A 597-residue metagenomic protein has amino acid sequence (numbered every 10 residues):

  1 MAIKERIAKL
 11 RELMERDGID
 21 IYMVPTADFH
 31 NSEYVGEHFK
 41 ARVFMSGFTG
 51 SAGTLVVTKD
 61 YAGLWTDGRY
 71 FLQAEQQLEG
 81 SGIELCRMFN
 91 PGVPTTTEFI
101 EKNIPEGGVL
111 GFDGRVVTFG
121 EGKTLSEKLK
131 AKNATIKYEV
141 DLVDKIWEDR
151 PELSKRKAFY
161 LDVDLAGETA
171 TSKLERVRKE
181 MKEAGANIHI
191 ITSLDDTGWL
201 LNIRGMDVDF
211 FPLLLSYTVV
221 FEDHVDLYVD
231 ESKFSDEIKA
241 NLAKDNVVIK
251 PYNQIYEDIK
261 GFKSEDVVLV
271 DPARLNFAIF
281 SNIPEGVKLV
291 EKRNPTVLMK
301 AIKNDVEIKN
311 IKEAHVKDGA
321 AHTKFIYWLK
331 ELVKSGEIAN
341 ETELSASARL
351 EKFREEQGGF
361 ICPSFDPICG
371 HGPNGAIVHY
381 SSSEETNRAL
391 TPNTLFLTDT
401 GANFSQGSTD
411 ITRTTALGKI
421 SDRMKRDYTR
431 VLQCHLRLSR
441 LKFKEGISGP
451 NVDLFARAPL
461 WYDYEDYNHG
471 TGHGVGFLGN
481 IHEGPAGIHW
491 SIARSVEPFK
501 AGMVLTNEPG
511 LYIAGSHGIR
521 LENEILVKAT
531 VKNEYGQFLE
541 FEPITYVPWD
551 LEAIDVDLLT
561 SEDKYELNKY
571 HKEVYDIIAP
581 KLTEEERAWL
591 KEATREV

Functional and structural regions predicted by a protein language model:
M1-V597: Active-site neighborhoods and metal-handling regions in enzymes and metal-associated proteins
